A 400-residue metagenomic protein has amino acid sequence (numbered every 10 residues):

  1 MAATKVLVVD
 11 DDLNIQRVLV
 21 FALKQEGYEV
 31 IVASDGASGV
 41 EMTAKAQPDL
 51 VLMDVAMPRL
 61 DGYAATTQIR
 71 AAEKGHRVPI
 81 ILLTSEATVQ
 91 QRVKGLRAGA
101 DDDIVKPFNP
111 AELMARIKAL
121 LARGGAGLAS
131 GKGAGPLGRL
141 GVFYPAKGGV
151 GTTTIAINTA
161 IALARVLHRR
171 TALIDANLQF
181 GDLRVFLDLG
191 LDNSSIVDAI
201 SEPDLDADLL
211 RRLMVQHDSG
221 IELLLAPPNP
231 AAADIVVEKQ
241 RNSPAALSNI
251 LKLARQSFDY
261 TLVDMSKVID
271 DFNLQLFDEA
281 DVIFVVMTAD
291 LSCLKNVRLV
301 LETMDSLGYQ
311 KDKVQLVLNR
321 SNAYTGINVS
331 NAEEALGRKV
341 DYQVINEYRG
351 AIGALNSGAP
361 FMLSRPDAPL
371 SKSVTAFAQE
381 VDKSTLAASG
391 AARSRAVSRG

Functional and structural regions predicted by a protein language model:
R17-Q25: Charged docking surfaces used in two-component/phosphorelay signaling
D35-S38, D61-A65: Acidic catalytic/metal-coordinating carboxylates
A46-L52: Active-site beta3 strand of CheY-like receiver
M57: Receiver (REC) domain active-site loop signature in two-component systems and cognate sites in sensor histidine kinases
V166-L223, Y342: Phosphate-binding loop that captures ATP/GTP phosphates
E202-V268, L274: Cytosolic-facing regulatory segments adjacent to core modules
R320, E333-F361, V374: Beta-strand-loop-alpha "switch" segments that mediate conformational coupling across diverse proteins
